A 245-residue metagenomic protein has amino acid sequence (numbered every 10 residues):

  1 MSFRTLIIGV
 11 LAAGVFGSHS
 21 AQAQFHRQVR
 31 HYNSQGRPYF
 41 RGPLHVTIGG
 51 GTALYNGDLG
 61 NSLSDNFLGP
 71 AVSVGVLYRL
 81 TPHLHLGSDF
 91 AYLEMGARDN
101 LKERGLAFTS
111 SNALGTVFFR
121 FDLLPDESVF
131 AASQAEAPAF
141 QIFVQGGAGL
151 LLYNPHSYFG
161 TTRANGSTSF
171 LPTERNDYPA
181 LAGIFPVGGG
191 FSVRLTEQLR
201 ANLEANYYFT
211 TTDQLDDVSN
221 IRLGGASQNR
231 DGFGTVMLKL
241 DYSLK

Functional and structural regions predicted by a protein language model:
M1-H31, L244: Bacterial Sec-dependent N-terminal signal peptides
A23-L77, D241-K245: Short glycine/proline- and aromatic-enriched beta-strand/turn motifs that initiate or cap beta-hairpins
H31-S34, L84-T162, M237-L244: Gram-negative (and chloroplast) outer-membrane scaffold detector with strong preference for beta-barrel transmembrane
N33-S34, D58-S62, D99-F108, N112 (+3 more regions): Extracellular loop and loop/strand-boundary signature of outer-membrane beta-barrel proteins
G42, N66-P70, S111-G115, P138-F140 (+2 more regions): Residues that define the transmembrane beta-barrel architecture of outer-membrane proteins
V46-G50, V76, S88, V144-G146 (+3 more regions): Membrane-embedded beta-strand positions of outer-membrane beta-barrel proteins
L63-R120, G189, R194-N202, N206-T212: Glycine- and aromatic-enriched membrane insertion/assembly motifs of diderm outer-membrane and organelle channel
L195-K245: Predominantly the C-terminal beta-signal and adjacent terminal strand-loop region of outer-membrane beta-barrel
